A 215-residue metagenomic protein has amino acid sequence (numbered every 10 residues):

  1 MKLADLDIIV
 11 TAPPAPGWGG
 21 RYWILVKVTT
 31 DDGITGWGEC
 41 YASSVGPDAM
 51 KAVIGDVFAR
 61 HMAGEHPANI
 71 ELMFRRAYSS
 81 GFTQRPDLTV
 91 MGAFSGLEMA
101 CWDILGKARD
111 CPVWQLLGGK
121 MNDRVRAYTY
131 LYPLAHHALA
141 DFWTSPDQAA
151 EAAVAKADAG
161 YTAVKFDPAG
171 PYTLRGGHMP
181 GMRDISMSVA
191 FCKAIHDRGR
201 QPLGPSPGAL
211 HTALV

Functional and structural regions predicted by a protein language model:
M1-S44: Structured beta-strand/loop patches that form or line metal/cofactor-binding pockets in enzymes
G19-R21, G92, K120: Short coil/turn motifs at beta-sheet boundaries
W23-L25, G96, R126, A163: Broad gene-expression machinery/nucleic-acid interaction feature
T29-R109: Metal- or metallocofactor-binding catalytic centers and their adjacent structured scaffolds across diverse enzyme
I54, N69, M73, A93 (+6 more regions): General structural feature for long, well-ordered alpha-helical segments within catalytic domains of soluble enzymes
E98-L134, A159: Glycine-rich, aromatic-flanked loop segments that form ligand/cofactor-binding clefts across common enzyme folds
R124, Y128-V215: Metal-dependent enolase-superfamily TIM-barrel catalytic cores that perform enediolate-based chemistry
